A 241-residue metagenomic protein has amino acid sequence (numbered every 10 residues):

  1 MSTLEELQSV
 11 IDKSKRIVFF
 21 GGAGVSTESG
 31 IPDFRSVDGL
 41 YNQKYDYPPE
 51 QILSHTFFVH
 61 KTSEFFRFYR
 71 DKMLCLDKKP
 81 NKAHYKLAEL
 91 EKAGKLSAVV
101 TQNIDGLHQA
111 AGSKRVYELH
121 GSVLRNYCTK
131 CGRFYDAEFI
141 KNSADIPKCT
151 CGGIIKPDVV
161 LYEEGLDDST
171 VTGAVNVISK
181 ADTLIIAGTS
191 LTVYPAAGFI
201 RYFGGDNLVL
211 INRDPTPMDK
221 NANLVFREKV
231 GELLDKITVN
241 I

Functional and structural regions predicted by a protein language model:
M1-I241: Conserved catalytic core of sirtuin-type NAD+-dependent deacylases
